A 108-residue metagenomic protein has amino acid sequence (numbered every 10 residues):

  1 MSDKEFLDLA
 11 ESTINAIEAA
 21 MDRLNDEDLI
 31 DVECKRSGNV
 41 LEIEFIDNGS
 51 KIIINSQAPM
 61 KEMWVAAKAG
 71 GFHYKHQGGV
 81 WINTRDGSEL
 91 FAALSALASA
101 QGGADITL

Functional and structural regions predicted by a protein language model:
M1-I53, Q57-L108: N-terminal intrinsically disordered, cationic/polar leader segments that include organellar targeting peptides
